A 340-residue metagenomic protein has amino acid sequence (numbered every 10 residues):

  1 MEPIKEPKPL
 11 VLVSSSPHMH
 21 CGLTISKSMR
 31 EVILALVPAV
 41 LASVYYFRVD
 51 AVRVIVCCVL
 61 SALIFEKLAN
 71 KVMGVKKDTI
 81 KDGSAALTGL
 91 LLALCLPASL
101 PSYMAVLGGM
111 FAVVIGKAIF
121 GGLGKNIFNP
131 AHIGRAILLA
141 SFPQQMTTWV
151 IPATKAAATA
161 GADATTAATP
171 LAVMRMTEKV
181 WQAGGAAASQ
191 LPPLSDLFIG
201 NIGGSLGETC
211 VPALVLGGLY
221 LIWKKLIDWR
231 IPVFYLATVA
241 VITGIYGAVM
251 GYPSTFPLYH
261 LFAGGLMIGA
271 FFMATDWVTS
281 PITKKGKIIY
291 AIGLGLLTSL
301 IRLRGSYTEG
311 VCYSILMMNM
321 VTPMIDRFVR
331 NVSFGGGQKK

Functional and structural regions predicted by a protein language model:
M1-L63, Q338: N-terminal signal-anchor module of multipass membrane proteins
E31-A39, V54-E66, S84-G89, A93 (+14 more regions): Alpha-helical transmembrane segments in multi-pass membrane proteins
V49-S61, S99-G108, L197, N201-V211 (+1 more regions): Structural signature of hydrophobic alpha-helical transmembrane segments
I64-K76, V113-K125, L216-K225, F271-S280: C-terminal ends of transmembrane helices
L91-L96, L100-A160: Membrane-interface helix-loop-helix junctions at boundaries between adjacent transmembrane segments
I127-H132, P257-G264, K287, G305-M318: Loop-to-transmembrane alpha-helix initiation sites
P130-V215: Long hydrophobic alpha-helical segments that form multi-pass transmembrane helix bundles in integral membrane proteins
P232-F234, V241-K284: A beta-strand-loop signature enriched in Asp, Gly, Thr, and Trp that corresponds to the sialidase/neuraminidase Asp-box
